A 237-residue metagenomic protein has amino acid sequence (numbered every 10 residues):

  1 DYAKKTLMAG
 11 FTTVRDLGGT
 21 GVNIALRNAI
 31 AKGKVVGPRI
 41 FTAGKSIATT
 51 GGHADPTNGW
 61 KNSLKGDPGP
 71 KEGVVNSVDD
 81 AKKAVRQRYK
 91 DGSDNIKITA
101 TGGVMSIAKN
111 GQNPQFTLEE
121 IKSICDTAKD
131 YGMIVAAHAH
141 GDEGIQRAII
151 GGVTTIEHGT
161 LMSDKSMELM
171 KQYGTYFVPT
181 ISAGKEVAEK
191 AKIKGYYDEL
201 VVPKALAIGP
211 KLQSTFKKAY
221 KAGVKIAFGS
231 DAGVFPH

Functional and structural regions predicted by a protein language model:
D1-V36, K71-K97, D126: Alpha-helical scaffold segments that flank or form the walls of functional sites
N23, R27-D55, Y176-V178, G184: Glycine-rich, aromatic-flanked loop segments that form ligand/cofactor-binding clefts across common enzyme folds
T50, T99-S214, A222, A227 (+1 more regions): Active-site core of metal-dependent hydrolases
T57-K122: Active-site gating/metal-coordination segments in enzymes
K83-R86, L212-F216: Short, charged beta->alpha transition segments
K90, K217-A222: Glycine-rich phosphate/diphosphate-binding loops that line cofactor/substrate pockets in enzymes
